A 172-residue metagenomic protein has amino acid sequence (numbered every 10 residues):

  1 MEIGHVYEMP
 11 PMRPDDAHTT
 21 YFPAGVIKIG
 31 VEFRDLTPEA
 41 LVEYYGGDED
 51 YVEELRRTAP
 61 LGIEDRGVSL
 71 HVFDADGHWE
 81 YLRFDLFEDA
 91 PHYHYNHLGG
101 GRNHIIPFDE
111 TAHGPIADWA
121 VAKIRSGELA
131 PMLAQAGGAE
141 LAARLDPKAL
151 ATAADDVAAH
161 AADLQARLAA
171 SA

Functional and structural regions predicted by a protein language model:
M1-P60: Charge-rich, low-complexity N-terminal segments
F22, I29-F33, L70, F84 (+1 more regions): Generic structural hydrophobic/aromatic packing signal, biased to beta-strands
I29-V31, A120-I124, V157, L164: Generic hydrophobic, helix-prone segments enriched in Leu/Val/Ile
F33-D35, D74, E88: Short, flexible loop/turn elements at secondary-structure junctions
T58-G62, A112, L145: Conserved aromatic-histidine-acidic binding/catalytic patches
A59-R83: Short, well-structured hydrophobic secondary-structure segments
W79-A139: An exposed acidic His-Trp-rich patch
L129-A172: C-terminal charged interaction modules
